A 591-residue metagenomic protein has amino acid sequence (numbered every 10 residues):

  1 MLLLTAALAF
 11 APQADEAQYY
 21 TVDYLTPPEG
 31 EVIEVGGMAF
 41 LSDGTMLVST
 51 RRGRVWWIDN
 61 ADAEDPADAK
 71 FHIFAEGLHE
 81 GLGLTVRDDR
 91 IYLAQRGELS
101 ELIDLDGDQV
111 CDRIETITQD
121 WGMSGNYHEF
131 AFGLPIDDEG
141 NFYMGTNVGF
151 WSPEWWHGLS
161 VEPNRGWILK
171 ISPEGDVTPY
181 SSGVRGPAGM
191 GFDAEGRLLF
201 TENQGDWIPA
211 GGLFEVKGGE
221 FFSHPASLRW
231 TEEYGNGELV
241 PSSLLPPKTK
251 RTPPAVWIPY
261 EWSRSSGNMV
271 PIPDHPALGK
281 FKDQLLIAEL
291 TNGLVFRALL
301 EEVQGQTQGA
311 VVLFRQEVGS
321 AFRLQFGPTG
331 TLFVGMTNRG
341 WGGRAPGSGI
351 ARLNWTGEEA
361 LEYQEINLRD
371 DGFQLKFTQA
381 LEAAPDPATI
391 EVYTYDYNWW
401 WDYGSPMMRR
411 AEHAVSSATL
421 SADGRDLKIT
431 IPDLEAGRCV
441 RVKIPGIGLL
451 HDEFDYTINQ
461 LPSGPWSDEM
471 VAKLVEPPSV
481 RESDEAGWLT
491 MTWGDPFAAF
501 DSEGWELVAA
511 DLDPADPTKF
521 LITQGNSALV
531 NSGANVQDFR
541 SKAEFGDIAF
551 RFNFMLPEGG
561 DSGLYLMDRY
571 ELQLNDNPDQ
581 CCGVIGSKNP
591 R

Functional and structural regions predicted by a protein language model:
M1-F10: Sec-dependent N-terminal signal peptides
F10-A360, R369-G372, A383, D423-R425: Beta-propeller domains with acidic blade repeats across secreted/periplasmic ectodomains and cytosolic WD/CNH propellers
G37-F40, T45, R54, Q374 (+1 more regions): Beta-strand cores of secreted/periplasmic/IMS beta-sandwich domains, seen most often in copper-related folds
G357-E362, E382, I444-S479: Acidic, Ser/Thr/Gly/Pro-rich low-complexity segments and short DxT(G/T)-type signature motifs
G372-A383, T394, I431, I444 (+2 more regions): A short glycine/threonine-centered beta-strand motif
K376-S417, K443-T457: Short, surface-exposed alpha-helix to beta-strand junction/turn motifs within ectodomains of secreted and cell-envelope
D433-R438: Surface-exposed, short loops/turns at beta-strand junctions within beta-sandwich domains
V475-R591: Carbohydrate-interacting regions of secretory-pathway proteins
